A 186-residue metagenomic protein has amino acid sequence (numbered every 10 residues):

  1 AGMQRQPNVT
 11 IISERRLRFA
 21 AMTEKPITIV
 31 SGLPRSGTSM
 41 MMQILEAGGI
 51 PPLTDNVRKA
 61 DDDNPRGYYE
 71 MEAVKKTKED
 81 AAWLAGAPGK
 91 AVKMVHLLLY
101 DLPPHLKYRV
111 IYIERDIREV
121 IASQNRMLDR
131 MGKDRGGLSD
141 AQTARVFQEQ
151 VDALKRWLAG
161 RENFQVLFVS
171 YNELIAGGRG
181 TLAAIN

Functional and structural regions predicted by a protein language model:
Q4-Q6: Low-complexity, intrinsically disordered or signal/transmembrane-proximal segments
I11-P88: PAPS-dependent sulfotransferase catalytic core
G89-N186: PAPS-dependent sulfotransferase catalytic domain
